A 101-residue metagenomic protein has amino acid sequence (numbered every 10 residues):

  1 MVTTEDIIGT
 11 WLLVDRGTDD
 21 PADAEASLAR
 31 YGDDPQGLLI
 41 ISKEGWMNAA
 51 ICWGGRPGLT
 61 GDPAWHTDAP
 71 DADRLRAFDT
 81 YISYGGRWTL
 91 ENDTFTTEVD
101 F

Functional and structural regions predicted by a protein language model:
M1-F101: Lipid interaction determinants
